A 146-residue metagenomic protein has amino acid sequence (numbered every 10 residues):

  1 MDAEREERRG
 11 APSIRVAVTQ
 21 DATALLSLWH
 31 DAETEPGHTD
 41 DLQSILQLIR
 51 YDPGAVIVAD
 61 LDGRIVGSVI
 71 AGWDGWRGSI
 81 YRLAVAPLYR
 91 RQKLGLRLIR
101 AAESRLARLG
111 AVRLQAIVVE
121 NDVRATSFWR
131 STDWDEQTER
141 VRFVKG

Functional and structural regions predicted by a protein language model:
P12-L25: A short beta-loop-alpha structural element at the N-terminal edge of CoA-dependent acyl/N-acetyltransferase catalytic
L26-D40: Helix-loop element at the rim of GNAT/NAT acetyltransferase active sites that forms part of the acceptor-substrate
L46-V58, S79: A short helix-loop-beta-strand connector motif used in the catalytic cores of GNAT acetyltransferases and, in some
V58, R64-G72, S79-A84: Conserved beta-strand in the GNAT
G72-Y81, R90, Q137-E139: A conserved beta-turn-beta hairpin within the catalytic core of GNAT-like acetyltransferases that forms part
R91-S104, S131: Conserved acetyl-CoA-binding loop-helix of GNAT-fold acetyltransferases
I99, L106-V118: Conserved GNAT acetyl-CoA-binding A-motif
A116-A125, V144: Conserved beta-strand-loop-alpha-helix junction that forms the acyl-donor binding cleft
